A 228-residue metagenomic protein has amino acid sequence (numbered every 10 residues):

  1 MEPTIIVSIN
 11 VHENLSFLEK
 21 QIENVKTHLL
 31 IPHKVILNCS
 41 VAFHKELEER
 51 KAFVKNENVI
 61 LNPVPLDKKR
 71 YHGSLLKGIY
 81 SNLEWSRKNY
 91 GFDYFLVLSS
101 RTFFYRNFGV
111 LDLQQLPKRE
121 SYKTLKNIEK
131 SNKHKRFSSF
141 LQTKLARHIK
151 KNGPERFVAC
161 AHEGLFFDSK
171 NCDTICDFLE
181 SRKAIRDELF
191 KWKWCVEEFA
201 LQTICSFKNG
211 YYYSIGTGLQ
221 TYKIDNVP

Functional and structural regions predicted by a protein language model:
M1-E19: N-proximal low-complexity "stem/linker" segments adjacent to membrane-targeting elements
E23-P32: Short, acidic, metal-binding catalytic loop of nucleotide-sugar glycosyltransferases
N38-A42: Acidic ATP/Mg2+-coordinating residue in the GHKL
K45-F92: Active-site-proximal specificity loops/subdomain of glycosyltransferases
H72-Y80, T102, W194-Q202: Conserved glycosyltransferase catalytic-site signature
F92-R101: Short beta-strand-to-loop acidic/aromatic patch adjacent to the donor-nucleotide binding site
F103-L189, W194: Conserved catalytic core of nucleotide-sugar-dependent glycosyltransferases
S181-P228: C-terminal catalytic/acceptor-binding lobe
